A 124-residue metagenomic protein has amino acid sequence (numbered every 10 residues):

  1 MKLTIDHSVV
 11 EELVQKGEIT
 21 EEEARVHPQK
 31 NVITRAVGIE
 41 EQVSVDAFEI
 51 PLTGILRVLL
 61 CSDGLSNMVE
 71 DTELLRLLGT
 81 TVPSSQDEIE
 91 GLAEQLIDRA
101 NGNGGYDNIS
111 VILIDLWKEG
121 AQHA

Functional and structural regions predicted by a protein language model:
M1, V10-E11, S66, L75: Nucleotide phosphate-binding site architecture
K2-V37: Glycine-rich phosphate-binding loop plus the immediately following alpha-helix
P28-C61, L65-A124: C-terminal catalytic subdomain
